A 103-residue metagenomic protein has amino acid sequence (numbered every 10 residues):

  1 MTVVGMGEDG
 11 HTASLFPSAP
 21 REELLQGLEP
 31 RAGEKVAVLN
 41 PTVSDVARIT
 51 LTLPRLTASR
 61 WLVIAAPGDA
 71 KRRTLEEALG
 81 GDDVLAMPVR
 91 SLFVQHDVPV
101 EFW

Functional and structural regions predicted by a protein language model:
M1-W103: Conserved phosphate- and dinucleotide-binding cores of soluble alpha/beta proteins, encompassing both enzyme active
